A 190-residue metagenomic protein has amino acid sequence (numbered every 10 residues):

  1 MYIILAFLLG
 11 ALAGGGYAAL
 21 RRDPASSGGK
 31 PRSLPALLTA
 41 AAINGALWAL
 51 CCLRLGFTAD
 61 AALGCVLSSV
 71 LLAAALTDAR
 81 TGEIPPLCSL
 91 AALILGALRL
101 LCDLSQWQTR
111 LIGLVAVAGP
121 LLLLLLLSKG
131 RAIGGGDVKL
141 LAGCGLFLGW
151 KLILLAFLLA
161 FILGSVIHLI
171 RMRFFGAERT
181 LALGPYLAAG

Functional and structural regions predicted by a protein language model:
M1-G190: A membrane-topology feature that recognizes alpha-helical transmembrane segments and their immediate juxtamembrane
